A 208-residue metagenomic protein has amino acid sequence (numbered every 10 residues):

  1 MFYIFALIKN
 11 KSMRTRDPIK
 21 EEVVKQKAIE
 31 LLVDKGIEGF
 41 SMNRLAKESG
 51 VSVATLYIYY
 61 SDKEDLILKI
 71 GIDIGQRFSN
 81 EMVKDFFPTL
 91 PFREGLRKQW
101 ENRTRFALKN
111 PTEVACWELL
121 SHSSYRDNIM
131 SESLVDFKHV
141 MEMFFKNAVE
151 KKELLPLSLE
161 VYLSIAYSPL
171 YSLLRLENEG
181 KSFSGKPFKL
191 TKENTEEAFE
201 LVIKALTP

Functional and structural regions predicted by a protein language model:
M1-K11, R105, M143-K151, R175-E179 (+1 more regions): C-terminal peripheral helix-coil segments that are non-catalytic and often amphipathic
I19-L31, L45, I70-I74, F78 (+1 more regions): Generic hydrophobic, amphipathic alpha-helix propensity
V23, L31-D65, K69: Helix-turn-helix
S41, V114-E118, L157, S182-K186: Short, hydrophobic secondary-structure boundary micro-motifs
I70-G95, V114-E118, F137, M141-E150: Amphipathic alpha-helical linker/stalk segments
Q76, V83, Y125-K151, E160-I165 (+2 more regions): Amphipathic alpha-helical packing segments from all-alpha helical-bundle domains
V83-K109, Y162-A166: Hydrophobic alpha-helical connector segments
A107-R126, R175-K181: Amphipathic alpha-helical segments used for helix-helix packing
